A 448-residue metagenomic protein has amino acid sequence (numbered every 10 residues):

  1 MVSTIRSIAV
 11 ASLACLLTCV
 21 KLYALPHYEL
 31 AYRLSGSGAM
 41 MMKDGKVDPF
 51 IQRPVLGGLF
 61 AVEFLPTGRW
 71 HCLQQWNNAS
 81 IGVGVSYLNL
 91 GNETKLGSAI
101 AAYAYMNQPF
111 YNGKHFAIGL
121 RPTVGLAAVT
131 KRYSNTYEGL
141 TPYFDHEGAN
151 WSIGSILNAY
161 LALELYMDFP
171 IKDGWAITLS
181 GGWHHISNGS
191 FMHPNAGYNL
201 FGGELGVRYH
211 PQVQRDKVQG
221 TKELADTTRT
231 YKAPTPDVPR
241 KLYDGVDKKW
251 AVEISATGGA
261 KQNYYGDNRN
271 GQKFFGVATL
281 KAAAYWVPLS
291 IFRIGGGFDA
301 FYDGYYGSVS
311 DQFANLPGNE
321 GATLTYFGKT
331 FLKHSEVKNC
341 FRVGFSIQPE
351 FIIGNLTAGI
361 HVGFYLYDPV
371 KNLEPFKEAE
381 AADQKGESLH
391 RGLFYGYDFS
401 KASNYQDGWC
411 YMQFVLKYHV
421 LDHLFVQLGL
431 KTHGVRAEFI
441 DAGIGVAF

Functional and structural regions predicted by a protein language model:
L34, G58-P66, A104-Q108, P122-L126 (+9 more regions): Residues on the lipid-exposed face of transmembrane beta-strands in outer-membrane beta-barrel proteins
G36-M42, F64, V85-G91, V124-R132 (+8 more regions): Transmembrane beta-strands of outer-membrane beta-barrel pores
Q52-G58, N77, L96-A102, F116 (+7 more regions): Residues that define the transmembrane beta-barrel architecture of outer-membrane proteins
Q52-R53, N89-A99, N112-K114, S190-H193 (+5 more regions): Solvent-exposed loop/turn segments connecting transmembrane beta-strands in outer-membrane beta-barrel proteins
F60, N199-T227, A437-F448: Outer-membrane beta-barrel "beta-signal"
G68-C72, K114-I118, I171-I177, V213-K217 (+3 more regions): Repeated loop/turn-to-beta-strand initiation elements of outer-membrane beta-barrel proteins
W76-T130, A283-Y367, V420, F448: Gram-negative (and chloroplast) outer-membrane scaffold detector with strong preference for beta-barrel transmembrane
L90-K95, T130-G139, H146-I156, P194-A196 (+6 more regions): Extracellular/periplasm-exposed beta-strand and loop segments of Gram-negative cell-envelope proteins, dominated by
